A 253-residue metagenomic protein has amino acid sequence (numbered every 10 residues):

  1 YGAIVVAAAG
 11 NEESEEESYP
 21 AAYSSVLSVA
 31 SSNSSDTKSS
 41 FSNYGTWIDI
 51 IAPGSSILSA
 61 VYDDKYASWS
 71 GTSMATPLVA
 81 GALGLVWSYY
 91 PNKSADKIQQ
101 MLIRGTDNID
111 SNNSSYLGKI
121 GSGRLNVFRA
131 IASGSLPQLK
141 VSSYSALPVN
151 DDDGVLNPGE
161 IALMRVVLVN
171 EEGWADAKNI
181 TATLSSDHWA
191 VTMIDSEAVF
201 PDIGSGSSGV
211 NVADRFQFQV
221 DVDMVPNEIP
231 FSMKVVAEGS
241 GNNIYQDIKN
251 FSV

Functional and structural regions predicted by a protein language model:
Y1-A3, S18-Y19, S25-S28, T37-S40 (+1 more regions): C-terminal subdomain of the subtilisin-like protease fold in secreted/lumenal serine endopeptidases
V5-G10, V29: Active-site neighborhood of phospho(di)ester-bond hydrolases with catalytic His/Asp-centered motifs
S31-M74: Catalytic-core environment of secreted peptidases
M74-P91: Short, small-residue alpha-helix embedded
P158-R165, V210-D214, E228-P230: Short, solvent-exposed loop/turn segments enriched in Ser/Thr/Gly
V169-V191: Short acidic, flexible loop segments centered on an aromatic residue
V191-M224: Intrinsically disordered, low-complexity Pro/Gly/Ser/Thr-rich segments with frequent PxxP/GP/PP motifs and embedded
R215-V253: Terminal connector regions
